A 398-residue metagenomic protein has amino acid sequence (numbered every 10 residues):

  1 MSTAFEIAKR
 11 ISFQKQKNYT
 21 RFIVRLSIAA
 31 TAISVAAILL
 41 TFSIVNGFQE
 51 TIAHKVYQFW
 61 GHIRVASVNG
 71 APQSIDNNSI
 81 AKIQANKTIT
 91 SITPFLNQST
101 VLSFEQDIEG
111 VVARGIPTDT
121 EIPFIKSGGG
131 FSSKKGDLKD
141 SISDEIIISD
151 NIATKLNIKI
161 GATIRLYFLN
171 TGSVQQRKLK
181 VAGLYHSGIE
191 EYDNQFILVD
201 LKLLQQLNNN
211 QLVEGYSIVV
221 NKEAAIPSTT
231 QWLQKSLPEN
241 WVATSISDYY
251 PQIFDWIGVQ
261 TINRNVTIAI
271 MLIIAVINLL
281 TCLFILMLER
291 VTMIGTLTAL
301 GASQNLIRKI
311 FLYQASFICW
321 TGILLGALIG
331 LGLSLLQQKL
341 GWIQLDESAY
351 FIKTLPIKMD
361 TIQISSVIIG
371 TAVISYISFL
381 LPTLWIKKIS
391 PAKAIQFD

Functional and structural regions predicted by a protein language model:
M1-V35: N-terminal Sec/SRP start-transfer signal
K17-R25, I226-I277, L286-L288: Peri-transmembrane interface segments
A36-V112, S133-S141, K235: Hydrophobic, regular-secondary-structure patches
I38-Q49, T261, V266-A299, I307-I310 (+1 more regions): A hydrophobic alpha-helix feature that marks transmembrane segments and, especially, their cytosolic C-terminal ends
A81-Q211: A structural signal for hydrophobic secondary-structure junctions, strongest on transmembrane helix-loop-helix units
F284, M293-Q337: Transmembrane alpha-helical interface segments in multi-pass membrane proteins
K309, L324-V367, L380-K388: Short helix-loop junctions at transmembrane helix boundaries
L384-D398: Short cytosolic juxtamembrane segments of multi-pass membrane proteins
